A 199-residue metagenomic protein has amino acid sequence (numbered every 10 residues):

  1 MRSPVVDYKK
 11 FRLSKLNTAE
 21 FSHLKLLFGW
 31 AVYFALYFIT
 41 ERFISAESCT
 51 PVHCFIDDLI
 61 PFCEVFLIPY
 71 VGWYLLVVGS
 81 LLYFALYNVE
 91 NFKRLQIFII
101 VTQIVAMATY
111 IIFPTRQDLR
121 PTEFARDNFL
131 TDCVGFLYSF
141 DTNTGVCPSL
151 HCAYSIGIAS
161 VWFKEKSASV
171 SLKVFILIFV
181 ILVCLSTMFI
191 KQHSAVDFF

Functional and structural regions predicted by a protein language model:
R2-V77, T122-A125, V134: N-terminal transmembrane-helix/juxtamembrane module of multi-pass inner/ER membrane proteins
F34-I39, Q103-I111, I178-F189: Aromatic-anchored segments of alpha-helical transmembrane domains
T40-I56, A85-S171: Membrane-interface loops
L67-L81, I100, I104, Y154: Hydrophobic alpha-helical transmembrane segments
G72, A153, A195, F199: Active-site His/Glu-centered metal-binding helix of metallohydrolases
L76-L81, Y154-V161, I178-S186: Hydrophobic, membrane-inserted alpha-helices
P121-F124, T142-C147, L182-F199: Interfacial helix-loop-helix junctions of multi-pass membrane proteins
S169-I181: Short hydrophobic alpha-helices at membrane interfaces in multi-pass membrane enzymes
